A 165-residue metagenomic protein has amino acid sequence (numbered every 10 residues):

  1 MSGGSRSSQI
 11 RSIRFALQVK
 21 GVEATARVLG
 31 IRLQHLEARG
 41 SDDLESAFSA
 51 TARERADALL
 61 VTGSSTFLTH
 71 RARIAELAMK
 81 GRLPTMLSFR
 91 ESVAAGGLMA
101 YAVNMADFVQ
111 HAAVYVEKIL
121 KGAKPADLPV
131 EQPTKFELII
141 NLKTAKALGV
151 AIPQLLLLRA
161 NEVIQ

Functional and structural regions predicted by a protein language model:
M1-Q165: Short hydrophobic alpha-helices and adjacent helix-cap/hinge residues
